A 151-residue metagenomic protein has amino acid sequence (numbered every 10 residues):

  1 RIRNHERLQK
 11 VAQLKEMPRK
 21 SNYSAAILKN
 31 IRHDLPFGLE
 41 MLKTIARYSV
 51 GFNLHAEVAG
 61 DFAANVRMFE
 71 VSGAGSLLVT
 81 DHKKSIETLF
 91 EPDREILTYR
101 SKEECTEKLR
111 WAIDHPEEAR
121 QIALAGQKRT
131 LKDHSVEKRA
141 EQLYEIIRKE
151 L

Functional and structural regions predicted by a protein language model:
R1-F69, G73-I86, P92: Nucleotide-sugar donor-binding catalytic core of glycosyltransferases
K43, R110-W111, K128: Surface-exposed charged/polar residues within alpha-helices that form helix-capping/stabilizing sites and interaction
V66, R100, H134: Residue-level signal for the nucleotide or nucleotide-sugar donor/cofactor binding architecture
I96-K102, A112-P116: Conserved acidic donor-binding segment of nucleotide-sugar-dependent glycosyltransferases
C105, L109: Catalytic phosphate/metal-binding cores of nucleic-acid and nucleotide-processing enzymes, i.e., regions that mediate
D114-E145: A charged, aromatic-enriched C-terminal amphipathic alpha-helix characteristic of glycosyltransferases across folds
R148-L151: Generic C-terminal helix-cap and adjacent flexible tail
